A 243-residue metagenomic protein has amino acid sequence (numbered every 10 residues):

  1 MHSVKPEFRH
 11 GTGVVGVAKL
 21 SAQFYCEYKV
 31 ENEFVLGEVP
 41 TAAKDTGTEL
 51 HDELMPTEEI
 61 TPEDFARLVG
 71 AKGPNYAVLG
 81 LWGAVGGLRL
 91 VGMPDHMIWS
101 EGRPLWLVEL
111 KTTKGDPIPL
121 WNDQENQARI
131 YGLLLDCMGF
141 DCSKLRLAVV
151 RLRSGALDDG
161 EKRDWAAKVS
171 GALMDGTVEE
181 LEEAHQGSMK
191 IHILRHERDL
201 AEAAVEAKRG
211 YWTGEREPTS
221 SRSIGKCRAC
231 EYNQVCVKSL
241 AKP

Functional and structural regions predicted by a protein language model:
M1-W106, K114-D116: Metal-dependent nuclease catalytic cores that hydrolyze phosphodiester bonds in DNA/RNA, characterized by
H2-E7, G86-G87, C137-P243: Metal-dependent nuclease catalytic regions and adjoining charged, substrate-binding loops involved in nucleic-acid end
G83, G87, P117-E125, S220: Short, charged/polar micro-motifs that form catalytic or ligand-binding hotspots
I98-S100, T112, L135, G139: Generic hydrophobic/packing signal
P104-T112, Y131-L134: Aromatic- and glycine-enriched beta-alpha-beta binding-site module
L110-G115, L152: An acidic- and aromatic-residue-enriched active-site/binding cleft used to recognize and process polar
K114-N122, K190-L194: Short histidine-centered catalytic/ligand-binding loop motif
L120-L147: Metal-dependent nuclease catalytic cores in nucleic-acid-processing enzymes, especially RNase H-like/related
